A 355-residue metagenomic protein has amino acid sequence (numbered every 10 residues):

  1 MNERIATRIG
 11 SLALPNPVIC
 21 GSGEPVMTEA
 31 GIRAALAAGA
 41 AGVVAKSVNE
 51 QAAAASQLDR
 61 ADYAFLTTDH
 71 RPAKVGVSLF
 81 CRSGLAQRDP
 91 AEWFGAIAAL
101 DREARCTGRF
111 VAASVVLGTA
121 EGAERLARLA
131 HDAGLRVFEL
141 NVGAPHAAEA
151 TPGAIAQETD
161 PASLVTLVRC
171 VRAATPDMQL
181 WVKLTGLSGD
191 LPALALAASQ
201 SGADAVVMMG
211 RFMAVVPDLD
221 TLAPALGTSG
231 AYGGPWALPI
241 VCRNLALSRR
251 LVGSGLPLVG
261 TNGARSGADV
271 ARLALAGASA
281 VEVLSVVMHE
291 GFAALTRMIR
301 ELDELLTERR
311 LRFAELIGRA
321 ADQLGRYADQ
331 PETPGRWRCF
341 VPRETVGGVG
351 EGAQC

Functional and structural regions predicted by a protein language model:
M1, G233-G253, G267-C355: Alpha/beta catalytic cores of nucleotide-metabolism and tRNA/nucleoside-modifying enzymes
N2-R8, E29-R105: Glycine-rich, positively charged N-terminal anion/phosphate-binding segment
L12-I19, R105-A113, A173-T185, R249-T261: Short beta-strand/loop segments at the ligand-binding rim of alpha/beta enzyme cores
C20, V43, A113, L140 (+5 more regions): Conserved, mostly hydrophobic/aromatic
E29-A35, E121-D132, S188-S201, S248-S254 (+1 more regions): Catalytic cores of alpha/beta
G42-Q51, E139-H146, A205-V215, G263-R297: Glycine-rich phosphate-binding active-site loops on the catalytic face of alpha/beta enzymes
D69-P161: Active-site beta->alpha loop and helix N-cap motifs at the rims of alpha/beta catalytic domains
S78-Q87, P145-A162, L194-S254: Glycine/Thr-rich beta-alpha phosphate-binding loop at enzyme active sites
